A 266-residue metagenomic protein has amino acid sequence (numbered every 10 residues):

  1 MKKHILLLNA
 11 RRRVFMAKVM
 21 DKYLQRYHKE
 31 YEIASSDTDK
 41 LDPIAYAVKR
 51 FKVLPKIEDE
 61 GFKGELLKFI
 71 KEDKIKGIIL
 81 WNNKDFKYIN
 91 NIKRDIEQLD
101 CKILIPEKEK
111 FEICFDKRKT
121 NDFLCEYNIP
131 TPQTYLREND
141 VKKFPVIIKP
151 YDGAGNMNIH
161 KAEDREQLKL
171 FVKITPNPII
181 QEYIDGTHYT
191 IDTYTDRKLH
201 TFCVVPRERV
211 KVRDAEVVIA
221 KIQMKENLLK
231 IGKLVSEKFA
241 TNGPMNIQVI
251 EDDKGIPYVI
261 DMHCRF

Functional and structural regions predicted by a protein language model:
M1-L104: ATP-binding N-terminal substructure of ATP-dependent carboxylate-amine bond-forming enzymes
A45, G61-E65, E112-R118, N158 (+1 more regions): Short, charged, surface-exposed secondary-structure boundary motifs
K108-T187, D196-H200, E226: Active-site nucleotide/adenylate-binding loops and adjacent lid/helix of ATP-dependent enzymes
V146, F202-C203, Y258-D261: Protein kinase-like catalytic core scaffold
E166, Q181-A240, P244, E251 (+1 more regions): ATP-dependent carboxylate/phosphate-activation module, predominantly the ATP-grasp catalytic core and closely related
